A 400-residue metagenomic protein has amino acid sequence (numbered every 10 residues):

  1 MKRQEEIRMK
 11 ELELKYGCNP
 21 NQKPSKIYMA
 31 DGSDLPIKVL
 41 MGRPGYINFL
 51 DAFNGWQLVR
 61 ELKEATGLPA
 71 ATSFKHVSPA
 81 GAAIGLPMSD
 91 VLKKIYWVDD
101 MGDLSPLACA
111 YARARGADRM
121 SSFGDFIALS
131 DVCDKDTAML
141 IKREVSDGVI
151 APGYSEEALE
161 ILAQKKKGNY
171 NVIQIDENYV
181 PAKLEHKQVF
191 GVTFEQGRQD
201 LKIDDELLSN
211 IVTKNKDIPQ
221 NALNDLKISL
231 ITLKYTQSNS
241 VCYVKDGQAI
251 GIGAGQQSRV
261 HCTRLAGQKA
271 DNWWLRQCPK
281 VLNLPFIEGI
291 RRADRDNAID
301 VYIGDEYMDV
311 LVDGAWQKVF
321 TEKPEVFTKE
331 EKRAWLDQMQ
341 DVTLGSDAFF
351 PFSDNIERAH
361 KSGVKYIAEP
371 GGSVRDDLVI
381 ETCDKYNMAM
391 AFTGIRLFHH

Functional and structural regions predicted by a protein language model:
M1-L207, A222-S240: Active-site loops and adjacent core secondary-structure elements that bind or stabilize anionic groups
E61, Y235, N272-R276, K361 (+1 more regions): Conserved helix-loop functional segments at active or binding sites
A65-S73, V172-I175, S238-K245, L275-F286 (+1 more regions): Flexible, glycine/charged-enriched surface loops at secondary-structure junctions
S78, C133, K245-Q248, Q256 (+2 more regions): Active-site-proximal loop/turn and secondary-structure-junction residues that shape catalytic pockets, frequently
A80, D125, L129-S130, R143-I173 (+6 more regions): C-terminal binding/interaction regions
A80-M120, I250-F349: Glycine- and Gly-Pro-enriched alpha-helical subdomains that act as flexible, kink-prone "lid/hinge" or packing modules
V132, I211-N221, F350: Bateman/CBS regulatory modules and CBS-like beta-alpha motifs in cytosolic regions of diverse proteins
K183-I218, R276-D296: Substrate-contacting helices/loops that form the catalytic groove of nucleic-acid and nucleotide-polymer processing
